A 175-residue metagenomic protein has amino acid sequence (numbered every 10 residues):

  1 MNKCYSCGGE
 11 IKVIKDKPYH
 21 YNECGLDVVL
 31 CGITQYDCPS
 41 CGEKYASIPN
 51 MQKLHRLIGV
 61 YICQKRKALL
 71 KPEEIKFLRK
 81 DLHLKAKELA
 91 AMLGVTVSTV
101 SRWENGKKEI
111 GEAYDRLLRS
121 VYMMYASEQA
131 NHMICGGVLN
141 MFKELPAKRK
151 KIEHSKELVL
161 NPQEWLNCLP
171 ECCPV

Functional and structural regions predicted by a protein language model:
M1-C63: N-terminal cysteine/histidine-rich coordination modules
G59-R79: A short, Lys/Arg-rich alpha-helix, primarily the initiator
I75, A86, V97: Helix-turn-helix DNA-binding elements, focusing on the entry/boundary residues of the two helices that contact DNA
K80, A91: Alpha-helical residues within the helix-turn-helix
K87-A90, V100: Short alpha-helical "recognition helix" segments of helix-turn-helix
G94-I110: Recognition helix of helix-turn-helix/homeodomain-like DNA-binding domains that insert into the DNA major groove
K107-R119: Short, basic-rich loop-to-helix N-cap that marks the start of a DNA-contacting helix
S120-V175: Long C-terminal interaction/binding lobes of large macromolecular proteins
